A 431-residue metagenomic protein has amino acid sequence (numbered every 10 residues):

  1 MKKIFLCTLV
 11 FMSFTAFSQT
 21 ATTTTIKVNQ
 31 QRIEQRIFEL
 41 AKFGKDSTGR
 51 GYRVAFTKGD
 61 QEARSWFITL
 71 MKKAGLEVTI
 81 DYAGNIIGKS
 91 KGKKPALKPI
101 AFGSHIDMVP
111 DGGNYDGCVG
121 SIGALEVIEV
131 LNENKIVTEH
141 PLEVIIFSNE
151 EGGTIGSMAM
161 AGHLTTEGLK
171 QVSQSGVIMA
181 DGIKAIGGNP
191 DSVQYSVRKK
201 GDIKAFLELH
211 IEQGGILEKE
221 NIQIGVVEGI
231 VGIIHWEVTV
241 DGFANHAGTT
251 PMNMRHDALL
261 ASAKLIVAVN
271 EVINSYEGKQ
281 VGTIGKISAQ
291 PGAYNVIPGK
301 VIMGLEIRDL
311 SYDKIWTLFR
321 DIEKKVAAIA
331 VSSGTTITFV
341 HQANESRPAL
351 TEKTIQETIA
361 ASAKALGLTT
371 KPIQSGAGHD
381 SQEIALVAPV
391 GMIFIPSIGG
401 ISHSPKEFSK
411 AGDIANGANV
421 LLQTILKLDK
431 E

Functional and structural regions predicted by a protein language model:
M1-T24: Bacterial Sec-dependent N-terminal signal peptides
S18-Y52, K91, V296: N-terminal hydrophobic or amphipathic helices/low-complexity stretches enriched in small/hydrophobic/Pro/Gly
T25, I33-R36, A41, D46 (+3 more regions): Zn-dependent metallopeptidase/amidohydrolase metal-coordination segment
L40, F102, D111-E151, I234-V240 (+4 more regions): Alpha-helical metal-binding/catalytic segments enriched in His/Glu/Asp
K45-K91: A non-catalytic alpha/beta surface segment that caps or lines the substrate-entry region of metallo-dependent hydrolase
I68, K72, E77, K89-H163 (+3 more regions): Active-site metal-coordination/substrate-binding segment of hydrolases, especially metallo-dependent peptidases
G153, M158, G162-D313: Midchain, well-structured core segments that form catalytic/ion-binding scaffolds
E228-I230, T250-Y276, F319, K324 (+2 more regions): His/Asp/Glu-rich mid-to-C-terminal helical/loop segments that flank catalytic regions of hydrolases
